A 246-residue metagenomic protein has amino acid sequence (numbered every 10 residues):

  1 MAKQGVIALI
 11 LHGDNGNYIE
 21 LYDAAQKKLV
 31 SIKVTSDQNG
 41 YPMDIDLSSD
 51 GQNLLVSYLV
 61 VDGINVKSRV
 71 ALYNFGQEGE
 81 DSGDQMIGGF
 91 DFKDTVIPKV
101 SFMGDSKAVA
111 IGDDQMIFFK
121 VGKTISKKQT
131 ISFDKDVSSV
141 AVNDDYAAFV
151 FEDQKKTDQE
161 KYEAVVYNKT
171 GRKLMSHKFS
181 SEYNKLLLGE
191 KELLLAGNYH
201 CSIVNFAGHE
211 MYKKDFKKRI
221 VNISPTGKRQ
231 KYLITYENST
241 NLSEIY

Functional and structural regions predicted by a protein language model:
M1-A2, Q38-S48, I87-D105, S132-D145 (+2 more regions): Repeated scaffold domains used in trafficking and secretory/extracellular systems, primarily beta-propellers
M1-F102: Long, acidic/polar, low-complexity amphipathic helices and coiled-coil-like
K3-G13, Q52-I64, S101-G112, D144-D158 (+4 more regions): Short beta-strand elements that form the blades of beta-propeller/WD-repeat-like and other beta-sheet-rich scaffold
N15-L21, D62-N74, D113-K120, K156-V165 (+2 more regions): Structural motif
D23-K27, F75-E78, K120-T124, Y167-T170 (+1 more regions): Short loop/turn segments that connect beta-strands within beta-propeller blades
K28-S36, D81-D91, I125-I131, G171-H177 (+1 more regions): A short beta-strand motif characteristic of beta-propeller blades
A110-L194: Eukaryotic tandem repeat interaction scaffolds
C201-I203, D215, I223-S224: C-terminal soluble interaction/assembly domains
